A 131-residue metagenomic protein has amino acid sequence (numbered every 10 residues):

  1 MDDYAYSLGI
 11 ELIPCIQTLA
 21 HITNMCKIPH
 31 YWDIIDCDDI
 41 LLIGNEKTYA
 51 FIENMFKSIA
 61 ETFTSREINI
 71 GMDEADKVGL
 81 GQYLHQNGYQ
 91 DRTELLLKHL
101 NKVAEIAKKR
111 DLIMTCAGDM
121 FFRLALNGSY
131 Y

Functional and structural regions predicted by a protein language model:
M1-C116: Substrate-binding cleft of carbohydrate-active enzyme catalytic domains
Y31, T115-Y131: Substrate-binding cleft/loops of secretory-pathway carbohydrate-active enzymes
